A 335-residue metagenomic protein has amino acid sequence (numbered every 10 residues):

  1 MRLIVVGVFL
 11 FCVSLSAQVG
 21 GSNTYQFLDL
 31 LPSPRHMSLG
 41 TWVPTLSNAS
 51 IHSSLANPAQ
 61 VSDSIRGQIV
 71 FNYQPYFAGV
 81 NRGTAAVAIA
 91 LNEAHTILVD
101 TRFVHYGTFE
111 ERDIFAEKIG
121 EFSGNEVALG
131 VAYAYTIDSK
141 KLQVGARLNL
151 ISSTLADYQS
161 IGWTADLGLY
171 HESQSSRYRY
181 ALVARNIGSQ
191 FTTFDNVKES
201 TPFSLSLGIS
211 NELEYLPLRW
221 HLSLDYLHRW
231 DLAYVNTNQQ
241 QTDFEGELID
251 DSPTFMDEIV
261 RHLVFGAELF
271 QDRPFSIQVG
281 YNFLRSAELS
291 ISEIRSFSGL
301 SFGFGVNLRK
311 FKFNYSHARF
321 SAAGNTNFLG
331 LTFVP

Functional and structural regions predicted by a protein language model:
L3-S14: Sec-dependent N-terminal signal peptides
Q18-P335: Subset of outer-membrane beta-barrel
